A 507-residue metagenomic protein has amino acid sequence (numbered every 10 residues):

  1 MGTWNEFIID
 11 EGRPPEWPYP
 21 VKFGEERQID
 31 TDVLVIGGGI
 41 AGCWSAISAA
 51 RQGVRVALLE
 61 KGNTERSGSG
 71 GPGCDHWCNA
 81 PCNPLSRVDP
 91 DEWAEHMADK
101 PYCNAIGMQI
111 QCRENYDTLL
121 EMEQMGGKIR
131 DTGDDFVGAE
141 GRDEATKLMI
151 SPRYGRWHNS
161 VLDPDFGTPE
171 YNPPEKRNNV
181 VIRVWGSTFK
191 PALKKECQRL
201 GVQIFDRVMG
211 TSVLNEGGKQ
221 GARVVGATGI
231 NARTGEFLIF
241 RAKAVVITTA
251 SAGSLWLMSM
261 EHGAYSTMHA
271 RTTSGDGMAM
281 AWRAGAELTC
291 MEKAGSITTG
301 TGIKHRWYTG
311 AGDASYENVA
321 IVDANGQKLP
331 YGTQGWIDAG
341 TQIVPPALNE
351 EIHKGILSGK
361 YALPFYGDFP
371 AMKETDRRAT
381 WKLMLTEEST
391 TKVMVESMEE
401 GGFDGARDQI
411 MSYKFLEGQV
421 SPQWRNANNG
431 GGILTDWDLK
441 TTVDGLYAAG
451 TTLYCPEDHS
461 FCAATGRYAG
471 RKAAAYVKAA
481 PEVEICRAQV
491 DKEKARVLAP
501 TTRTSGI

Functional and structural regions predicted by a protein language model:
M1-V33: Extreme N-terminal leader/targeting segments of oxidoreductases
G2-E6, Q124-S212, G217-R223, C290-D458 (+1 more regions): Mobile, glycine/GP-rich and aromatic-enriched active-site lid/loop segments adjacent to catalytic centers
Q28-T31, R233-A244, T442: Core beta-strand elements of the Rossmann-like FAD/NAD(P) dinucleotide-binding domain in flavoenzyme oxidoreductases
T31-L58: N-terminal Rossmann-like FAD-binding beta1-loop-alpha1 element of flavoenzymes
R51-P72: Glycine-rich FAD pyrophosphate-binding loop
C78-Q111: Glycine-rich active-site loop/strand segments that organize a redox cofactor
I247-Y308, H459-K472: Glycine-rich loop(s) and the adjacent beta-strand/alpha-helix scaffold that form part
M291-G302, K440, T452-E457, R471-I507: Active-site-proximal substrate-binding core of FAD-dependent oxidoreductases
